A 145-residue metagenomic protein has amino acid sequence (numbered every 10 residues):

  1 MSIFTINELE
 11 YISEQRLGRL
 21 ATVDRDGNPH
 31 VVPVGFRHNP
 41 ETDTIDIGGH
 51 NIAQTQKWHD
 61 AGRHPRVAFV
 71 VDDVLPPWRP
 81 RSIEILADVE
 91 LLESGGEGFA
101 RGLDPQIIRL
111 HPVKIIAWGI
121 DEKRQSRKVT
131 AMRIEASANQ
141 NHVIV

Functional and structural regions predicted by a protein language model:
M1-R19: Short, basic/aromatic recognition patches
R16-H50, F69: Short beta-strand segments
R19, V31, E84, I107-R109 (+1 more regions): Conserved hydrophobic/aromatic beta-strand scaffold that supports enzyme active sites
F36, A87-V89, L110-P112: A structural signal for short, well-ordered beta-strand segments
N39-E41, A53-K57, S126-R127: A short local loop/turn or secondary-structure capping micro-motif enriched for an aromatic residue
I45, N51-Q106: Short, structured beta-strand-loop surface elements
H50-A53, P112-K114: Secondary-structure transition/turn motif
P80, S94-V145: C-terminal edge-of-domain segments
